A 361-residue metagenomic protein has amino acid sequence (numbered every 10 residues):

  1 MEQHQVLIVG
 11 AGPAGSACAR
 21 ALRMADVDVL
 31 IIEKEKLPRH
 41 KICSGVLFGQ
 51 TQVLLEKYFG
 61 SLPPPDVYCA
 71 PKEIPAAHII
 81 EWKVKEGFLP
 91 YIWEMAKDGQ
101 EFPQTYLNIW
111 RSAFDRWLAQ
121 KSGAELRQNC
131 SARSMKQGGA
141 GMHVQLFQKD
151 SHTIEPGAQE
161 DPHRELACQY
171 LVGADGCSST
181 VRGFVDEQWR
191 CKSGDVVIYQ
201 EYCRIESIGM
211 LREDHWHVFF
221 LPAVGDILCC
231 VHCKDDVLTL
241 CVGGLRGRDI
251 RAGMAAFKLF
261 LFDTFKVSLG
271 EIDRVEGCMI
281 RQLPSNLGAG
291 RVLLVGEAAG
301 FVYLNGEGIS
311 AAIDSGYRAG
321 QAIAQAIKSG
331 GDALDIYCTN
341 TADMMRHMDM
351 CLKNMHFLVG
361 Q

Functional and structural regions predicted by a protein language model:
M1-A14: Beta1/beta-strand and adjacent pyrophosphate-binding region of the FAD-binding site in flavoprotein oxidoreductases
G10, A174-D175, V295-G296: Short, well-ordered coil/turn residues at beta-beta hairpins and beta-strand->alpha-helix junctions within
A11, R23-C43: Glycine-rich FAD pyrophosphate-binding loop
A14, L37, S178: Conserved Rossmann-like nucleotide-cofactor binding loop
T51-F114: A conserved beta-strand/loop capping segment in the N-terminal third of enzymes that catalyze redox or closely related
Q120-F265, G300-F301: Predominantly flavin-linked oxidoreductase catalytic cores and closely associated redox partners
S134, G247-A322, I327: FAD/FMN-dependent oxidoreductases across multiple families
A324-Q361: C-terminal helical "tail/cap" subdomain of flavin- and related membrane-associated enzymes
